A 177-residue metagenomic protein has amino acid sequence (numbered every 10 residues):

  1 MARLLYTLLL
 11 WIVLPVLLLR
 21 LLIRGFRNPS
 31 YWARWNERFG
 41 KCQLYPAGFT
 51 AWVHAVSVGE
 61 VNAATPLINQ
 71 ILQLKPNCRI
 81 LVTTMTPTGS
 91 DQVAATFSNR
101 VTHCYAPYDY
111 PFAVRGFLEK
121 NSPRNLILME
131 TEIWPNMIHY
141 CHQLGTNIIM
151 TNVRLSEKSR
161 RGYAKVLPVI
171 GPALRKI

Functional and structural regions predicted by a protein language model:
A2-L9, V13-I23: Membrane-interacting alpha-helical segments
L18-R38, Q43-I177: Active-site and donor-binding regions of nucleotide-sugar-utilizing enzymes
